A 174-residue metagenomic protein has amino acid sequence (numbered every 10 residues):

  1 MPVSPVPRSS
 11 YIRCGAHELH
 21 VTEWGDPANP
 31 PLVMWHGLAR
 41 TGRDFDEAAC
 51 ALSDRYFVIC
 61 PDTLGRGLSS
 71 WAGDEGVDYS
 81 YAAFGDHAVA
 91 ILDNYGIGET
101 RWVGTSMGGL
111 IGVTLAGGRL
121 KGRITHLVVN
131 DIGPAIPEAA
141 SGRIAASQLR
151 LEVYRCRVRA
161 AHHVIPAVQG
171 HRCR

Functional and structural regions predicted by a protein language model:
M1-V33, D54-F57, D93, I97-G98 (+1 more regions): Alpha/beta-hydrolase fold catalytic core
P7, D44-E47, A51, A83-A90 (+2 more regions): Alpha-helical elements of Rossmann-like donor-binding domains used by nucleotide-donor carbohydrate transfer enzymes
H17, A48, V77-A82, G108 (+2 more regions): A structural signal for the main folded, soluble domain(s) of proteins
E18-W71: Conserved HGGG/HGGXW glycine-rich cap/lid loop of the alpha/beta-hydrolase fold
E47, C60-V103, G118: Active-site loop/oxyanion-hole signature of alpha/beta-hydrolase fold enzymes
A49-L52, E75-D78, L120, R143-A146: Glycine-rich, phosphate-binding/catalytic loops in enzymes
N94-A140: Conserved hydrolase catalytic core segment
I132-R174: Helix-rich cap/lid subdomain of alpha/beta-hydrolase
